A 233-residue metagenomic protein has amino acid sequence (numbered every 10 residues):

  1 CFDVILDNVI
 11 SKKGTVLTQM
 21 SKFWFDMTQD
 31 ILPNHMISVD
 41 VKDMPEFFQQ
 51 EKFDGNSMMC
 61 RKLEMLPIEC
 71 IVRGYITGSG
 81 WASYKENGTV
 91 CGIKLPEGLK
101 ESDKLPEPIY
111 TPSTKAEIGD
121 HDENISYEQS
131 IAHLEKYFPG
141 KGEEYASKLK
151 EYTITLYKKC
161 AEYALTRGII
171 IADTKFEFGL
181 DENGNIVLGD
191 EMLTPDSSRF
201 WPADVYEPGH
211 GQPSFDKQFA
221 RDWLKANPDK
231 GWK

Functional and structural regions predicted by a protein language model:
C1-E117, K233: Active-site loop/lid in soluble adenylation, ligation, and acyl-transfer enzymes
M59-R61, R73, T77-I170, D181 (+2 more regions): ATP-dependent phospho-/nucleotidyl transfer catalytic cores
V72, A172-E191: Conserved metal-phosphate-binding beta-hairpin within the catalytic cores of diverse ATP-dependent phosphoryl-transfer
T194-P195: Short, surface-exposed beta-strand-loop junctions and turns on beta-sheet-rich folds
